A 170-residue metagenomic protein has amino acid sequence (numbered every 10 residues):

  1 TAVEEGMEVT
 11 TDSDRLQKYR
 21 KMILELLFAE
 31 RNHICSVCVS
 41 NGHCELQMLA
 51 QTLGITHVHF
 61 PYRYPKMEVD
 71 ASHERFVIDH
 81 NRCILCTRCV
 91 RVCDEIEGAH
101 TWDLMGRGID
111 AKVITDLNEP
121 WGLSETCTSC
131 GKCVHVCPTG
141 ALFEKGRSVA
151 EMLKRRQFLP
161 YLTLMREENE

Functional and structural regions predicted by a protein language model:
T1-T126, H135, G140-E170: Fe-S ferredoxin-like electron-transfer domains and their immediately adjacent linker/connector regions across
